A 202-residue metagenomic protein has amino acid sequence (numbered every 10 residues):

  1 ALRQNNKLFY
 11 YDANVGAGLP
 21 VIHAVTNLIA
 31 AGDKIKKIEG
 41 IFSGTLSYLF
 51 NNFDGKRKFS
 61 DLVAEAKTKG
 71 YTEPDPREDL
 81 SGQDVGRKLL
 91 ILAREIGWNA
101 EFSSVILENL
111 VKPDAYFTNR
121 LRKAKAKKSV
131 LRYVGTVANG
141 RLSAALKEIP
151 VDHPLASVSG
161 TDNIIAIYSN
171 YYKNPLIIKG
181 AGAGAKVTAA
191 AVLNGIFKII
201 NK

Functional and structural regions predicted by a protein language model:
A1-L28: Rossmann-fold NAD(P)-binding glycine/threonine-rich loop
R3-N5, N27-G32, D54-S60: A glycine- and small-aliphatic-rich helix-loop capping segment at beta-alpha/alpha-beta transitions that lines
Q4-N6, A31, K69, K127-K128: Structured helix-beta-strand junction loops
Y10, D33-G40: Membrane-embedded alpha-helical segments of inner-membrane proteins
G16, P20-H23, D33, R57-D61 (+5 more regions): Conserved active-site and cofactor/substrate-binding residues in soluble primary-metabolism enzymes
L19, K37-F42, S47-F50, E65 (+3 more regions): Catalytic, metal-anchored helix/loop core of enzyme active sites in primary metabolism
I29, A93, G97, I196-I200: Short, hydrophobic alpha-helical segments
N52-F53, L62-S157, D162-I164: Substrate-binding/catalytic subdomain of NAD(P)-dependent oxidoreductase enzymes
